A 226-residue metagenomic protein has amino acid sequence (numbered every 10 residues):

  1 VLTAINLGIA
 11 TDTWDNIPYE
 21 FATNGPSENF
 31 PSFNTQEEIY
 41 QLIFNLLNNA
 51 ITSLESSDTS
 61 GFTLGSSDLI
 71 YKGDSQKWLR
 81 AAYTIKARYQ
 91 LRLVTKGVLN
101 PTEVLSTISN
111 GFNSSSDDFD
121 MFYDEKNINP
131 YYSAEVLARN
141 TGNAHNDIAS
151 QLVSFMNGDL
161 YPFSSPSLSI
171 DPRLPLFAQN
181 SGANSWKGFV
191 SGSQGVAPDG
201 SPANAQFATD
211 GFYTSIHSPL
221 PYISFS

Functional and structural regions predicted by a protein language model:
V1-S226: Structured, solvent-exposed acidic/aromatic patches
